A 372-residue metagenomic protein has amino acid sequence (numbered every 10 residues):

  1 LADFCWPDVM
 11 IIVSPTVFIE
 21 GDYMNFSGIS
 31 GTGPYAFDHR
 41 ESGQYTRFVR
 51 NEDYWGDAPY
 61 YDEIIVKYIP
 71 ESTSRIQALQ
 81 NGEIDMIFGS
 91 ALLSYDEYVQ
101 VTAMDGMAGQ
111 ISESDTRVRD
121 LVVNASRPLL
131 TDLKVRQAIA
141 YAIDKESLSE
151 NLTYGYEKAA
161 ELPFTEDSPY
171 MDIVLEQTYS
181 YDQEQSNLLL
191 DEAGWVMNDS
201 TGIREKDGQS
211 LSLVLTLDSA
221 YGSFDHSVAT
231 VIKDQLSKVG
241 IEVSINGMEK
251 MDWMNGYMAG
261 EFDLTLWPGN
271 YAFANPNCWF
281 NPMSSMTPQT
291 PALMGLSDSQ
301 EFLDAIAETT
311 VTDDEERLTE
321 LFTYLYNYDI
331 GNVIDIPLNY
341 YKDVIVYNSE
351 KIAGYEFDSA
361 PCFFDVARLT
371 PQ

Functional and structural regions predicted by a protein language model:
A2-P59, E63, Q183-L188: Gly/Pro-rich hinge or "lid" segments in bacterial periplasmic/extracellular proteins
G31, A58-D62, L133, S180-V214: Immediate post-signal peptide segment of exported/extracytoplasmic ligand-binding proteins
P34, Q44, N51, Y60 (+14 more regions): Stable alpha-helical elements in mature extracytoplasmic
D38-V49, I65-R127, A138, E150 (+1 more regions): Extracellular/periplasmic solute-recognition and catalytic clefts
E41, A140-I173, F224-K233, Y257-Q372: Detector for C-terminal structural segments
S42, V196-Y271: Ligand/substrate-recognition segments at binding pockets and active sites
V49-Y54, E113-A138, A142, N151 (+3 more regions): A bilobed periplasmic-binding-protein/Venus flytrap-type ligand-binding module shared by bacterial periplasmic
A159-D199, S219-H226: Structural transition elements
